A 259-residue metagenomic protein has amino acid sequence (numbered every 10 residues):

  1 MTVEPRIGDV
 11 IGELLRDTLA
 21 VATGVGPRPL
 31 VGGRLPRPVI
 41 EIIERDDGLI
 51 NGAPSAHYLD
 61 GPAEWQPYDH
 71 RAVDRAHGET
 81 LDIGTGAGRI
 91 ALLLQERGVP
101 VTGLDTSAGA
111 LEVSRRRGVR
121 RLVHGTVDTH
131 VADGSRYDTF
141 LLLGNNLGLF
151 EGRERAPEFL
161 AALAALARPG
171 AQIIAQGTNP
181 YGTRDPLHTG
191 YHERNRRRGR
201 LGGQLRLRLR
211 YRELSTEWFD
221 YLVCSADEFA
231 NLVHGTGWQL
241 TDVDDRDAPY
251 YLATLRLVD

Functional and structural regions predicted by a protein language model:
M1-R75: S-adenosyl-L-methionine
P5-V25, R168-E228: SAM-dependent methyltransferase
G84-G88: Class I SAM-dependent methyltransferase "Motif I" SAM/SAH-binding loop
S107-A108: Conserved SAM/SAH-binding beta-strand->alpha-helix loop
G118-T129: Conserved SAM-binding strand-loop segment of SAM-dependent methyltransferases
Y137-P157: A short SAM/SAH-binding and catalytic strip from SAM-dependent methyltransferases
A156-P169: A short glycine-rich, Lys/Arg-flanked "PGG" loop and its adjoining helix->strand segment in the class I
T236-D259: Core SAM-dependent methyltransferase catalytic element
